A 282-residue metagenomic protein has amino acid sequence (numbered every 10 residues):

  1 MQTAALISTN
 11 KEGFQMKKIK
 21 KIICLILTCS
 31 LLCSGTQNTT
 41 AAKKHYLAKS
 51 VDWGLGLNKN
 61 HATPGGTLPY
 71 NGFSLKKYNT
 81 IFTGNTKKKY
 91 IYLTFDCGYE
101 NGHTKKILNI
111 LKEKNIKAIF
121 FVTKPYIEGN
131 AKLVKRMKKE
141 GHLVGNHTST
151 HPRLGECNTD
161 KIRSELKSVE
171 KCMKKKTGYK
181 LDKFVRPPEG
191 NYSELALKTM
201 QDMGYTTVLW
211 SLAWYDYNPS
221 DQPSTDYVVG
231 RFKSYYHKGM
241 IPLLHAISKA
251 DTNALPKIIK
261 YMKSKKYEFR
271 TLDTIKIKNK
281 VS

Functional and structural regions predicted by a protein language model:
M1-Q15: Short, Lys/Arg-enriched N-terminal segments with co-localized hydrophobic residues within the first ~10-30 amino acids
L6, H151, K249: Alpha-helical and His/Cys-centered functional microenvironments
G13, K18-C24, S34-T94, E100-N109 (+3 more regions): N-terminal pre-catalytic segment of deacetylase/amide-hydrolase enzymes
L27-L31: Sec-dependent N-terminal signal peptides
K49, K89-I91, N101-H103, I107-L108 (+1 more regions): Metal-dependent polysaccharide deacetylase catalytic core of the NodB/CE4 family, i.e., the active-site-bearing domain
F95-C97, A246-I247: Short acidic donor-binding/metal-coordinating loop in glycosyltransferase active sites
Y236-D273: Catalytic grooves of carbohydrate-active enzymes
